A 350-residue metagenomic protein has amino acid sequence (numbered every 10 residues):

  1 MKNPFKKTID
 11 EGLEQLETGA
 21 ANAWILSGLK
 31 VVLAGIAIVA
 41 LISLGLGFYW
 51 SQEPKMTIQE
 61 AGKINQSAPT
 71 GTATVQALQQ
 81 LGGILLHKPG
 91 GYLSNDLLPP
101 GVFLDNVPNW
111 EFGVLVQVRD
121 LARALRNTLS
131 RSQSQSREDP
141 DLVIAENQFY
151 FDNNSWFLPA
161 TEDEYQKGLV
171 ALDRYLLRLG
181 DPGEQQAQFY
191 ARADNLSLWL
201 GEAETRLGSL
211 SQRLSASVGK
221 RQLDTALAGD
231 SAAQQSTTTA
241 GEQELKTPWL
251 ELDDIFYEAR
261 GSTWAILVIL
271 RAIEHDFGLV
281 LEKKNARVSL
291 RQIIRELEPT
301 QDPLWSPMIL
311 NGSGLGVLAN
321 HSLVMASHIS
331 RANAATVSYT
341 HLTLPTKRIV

Functional and structural regions predicted by a protein language model:
M1-W24: N-terminal Lys/Arg-rich, disordered targeting/topogenic segments
V32-G45: Hydrophobic membrane-insertion alpha-helices, especially the h-region of bacterial N-terminal signal peptides
G45-I58: Hydrophobic single-pass membrane-insertion segments
E60-E164: N-terminal Sec/ER secretory leader and immediately downstream segment of secreted/extracellular precursors
G101-L104, E244, L250, P307-L323: A cross-kingdom feature marking solvent-exposed beta-strand/loop segments within repeated, beta-rich binding/scaffold
D141-L179, S289-G314: Long, amphipathic, charge-rich alpha-helical segments that form helical bundles/coiled-coils
Y165-I294: Extended amphipathic alpha-helical interaction segments
T340-T346: Conserved small/polar residues in nucleotide/adenosyl-binding loops
